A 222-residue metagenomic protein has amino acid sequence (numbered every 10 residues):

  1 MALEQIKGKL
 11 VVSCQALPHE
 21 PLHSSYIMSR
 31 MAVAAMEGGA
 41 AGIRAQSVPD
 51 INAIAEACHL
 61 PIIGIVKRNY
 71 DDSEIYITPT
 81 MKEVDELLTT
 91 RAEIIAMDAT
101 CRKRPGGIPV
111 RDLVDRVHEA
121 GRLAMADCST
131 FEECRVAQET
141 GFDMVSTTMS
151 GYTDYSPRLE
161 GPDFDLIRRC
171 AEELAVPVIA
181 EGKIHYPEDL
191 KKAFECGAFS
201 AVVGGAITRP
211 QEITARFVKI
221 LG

Functional and structural regions predicted by a protein language model:
M1-Q5, L88-T89, R116-H118, R169-E173 (+1 more regions): Solvent-exposed alpha-helices and their adjacent loops that cap or buttress functional pockets in soluble metabolic
M1-T89, A124, E132-T140, M144 (+1 more regions): Conserved N-terminal beta1-alpha1 strand-loop-helix module at the mouth
Q15-L17, V66-Y70, T90-R104, M144-P157 (+1 more regions): Glycine-rich phosphate-binding active-site loops on the catalytic face of alpha/beta enzymes
P21-S25, R44-I63, E74-K82, A99-V117 (+4 more regions): Active-site-adjacent beta->alpha loops and helix N-cap segments on the catalytic face of soluble alpha/beta enzymes
G39, C58-I62, T90-I94, E119-G121 (+4 more regions): Glycine-enriched alpha-helix->loop->beta-strand junction motifs that scaffold or abut catalytic
M97, A124-A126, V178-E181: Conserved hydrophobic beta-strand within the GNAT/NAT acetyltransferase core sheet that lines the active-site cleft
D165, E173, P177-V178: A C-terminal functional module that forms or caps the active site or interfaces directly with catalytic machinery
I179-I184, V202-A206: Glycine-rich beta-strand-to-loop/alpha-helix junction loops that act as flexible
